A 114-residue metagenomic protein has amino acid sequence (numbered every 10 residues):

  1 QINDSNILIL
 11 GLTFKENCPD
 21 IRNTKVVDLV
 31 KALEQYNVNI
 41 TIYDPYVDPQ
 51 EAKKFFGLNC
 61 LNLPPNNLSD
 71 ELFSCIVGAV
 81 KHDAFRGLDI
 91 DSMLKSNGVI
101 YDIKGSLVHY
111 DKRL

Functional and structural regions predicted by a protein language model:
Q1-L114: Structural/interface elements that position substrates and couple domains in central-metabolism enzymes
